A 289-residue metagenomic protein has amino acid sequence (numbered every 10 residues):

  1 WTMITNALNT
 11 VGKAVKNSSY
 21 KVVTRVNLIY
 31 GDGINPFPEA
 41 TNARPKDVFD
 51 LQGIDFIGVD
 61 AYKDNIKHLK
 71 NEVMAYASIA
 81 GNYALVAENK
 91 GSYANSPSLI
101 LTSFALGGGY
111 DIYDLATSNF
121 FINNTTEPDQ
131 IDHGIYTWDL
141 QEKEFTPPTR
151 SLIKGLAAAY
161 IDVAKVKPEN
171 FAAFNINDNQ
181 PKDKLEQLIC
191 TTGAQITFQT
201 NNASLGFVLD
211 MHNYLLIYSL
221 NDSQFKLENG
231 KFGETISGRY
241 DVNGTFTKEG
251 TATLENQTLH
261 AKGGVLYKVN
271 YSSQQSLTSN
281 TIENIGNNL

Functional and structural regions predicted by a protein language model:
W1-A43, N82-S92: Aromatic-lined carbohydrate-recognition surfaces of secreted/lumenal glycan-active proteins
V15, I57, S103: Conserved, mostly hydrophobic/aromatic
V23-N27, F56-D60, A84-A87, G109-D114: Structural recognition of the beta-strand scaffold that forms the well-ordered cores of secreted hydrolase catalytic
G31-P36, D64-H68, Y93-N95, S118-I122: Flexible loop/turn segments at secondary-structure boundaries
A40-M74: Aromatic- and acid-rich polysaccharide-binding/catalytic face of secreted or lumenal carbohydrate-active enzymes
D47-L51, M74-I79, T102-G107: Acidic (Asp/Glu)-rich catalytic clusters
A84, G91-F232, G238-Y240, G244-F246 (+1 more regions): Aromatic- and carboxylate-lined catalytic core of secreted/periplasmic carbohydrate-active enzymes
A252-L289: C-terminal beta-strand-rich structural cap/linker in extracellular carbohydrate-active enzymes
